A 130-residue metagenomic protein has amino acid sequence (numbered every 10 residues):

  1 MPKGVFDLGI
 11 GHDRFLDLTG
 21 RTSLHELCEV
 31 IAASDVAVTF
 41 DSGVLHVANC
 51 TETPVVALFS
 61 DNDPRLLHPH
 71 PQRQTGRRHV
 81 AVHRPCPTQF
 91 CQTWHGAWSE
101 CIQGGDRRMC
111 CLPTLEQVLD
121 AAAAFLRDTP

Functional and structural regions predicted by a protein language model:
M1-D61: Donor-binding and catalytic core of enzymes assembling or modifying cell-surface/extracellular glycoconjugates
D17, N49-T129: Nucleotide-sugar donor-binding patch of glycosyltransferase catalytic domains
